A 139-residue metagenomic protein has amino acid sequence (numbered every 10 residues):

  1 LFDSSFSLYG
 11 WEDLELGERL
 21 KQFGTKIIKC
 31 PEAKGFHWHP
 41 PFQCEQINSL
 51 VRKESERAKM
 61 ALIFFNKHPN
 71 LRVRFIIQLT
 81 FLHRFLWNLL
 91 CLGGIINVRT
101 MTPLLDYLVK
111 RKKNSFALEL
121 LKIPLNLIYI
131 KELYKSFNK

Functional and structural regions predicted by a protein language model:
L1: Conserved nucleotide-sugar donor-binding and metal-coordinating catalytic region shared by glycosyltransferases
S4-F6, S49-L50: A generic structural signal for short
S5-K34: A short, conserved alpha-helix in the catalytic core of glycosyltransferases
E15-E18, M60, L125, Y129: Hydrophobic side chains within alpha-helical segments
I27-L118: Active-site-adjacent helix/loop segment of glycosyltransferases that harbors family-specific signature motifs
R111-K139: Juxtamembrane C-terminal module of membrane proteins
